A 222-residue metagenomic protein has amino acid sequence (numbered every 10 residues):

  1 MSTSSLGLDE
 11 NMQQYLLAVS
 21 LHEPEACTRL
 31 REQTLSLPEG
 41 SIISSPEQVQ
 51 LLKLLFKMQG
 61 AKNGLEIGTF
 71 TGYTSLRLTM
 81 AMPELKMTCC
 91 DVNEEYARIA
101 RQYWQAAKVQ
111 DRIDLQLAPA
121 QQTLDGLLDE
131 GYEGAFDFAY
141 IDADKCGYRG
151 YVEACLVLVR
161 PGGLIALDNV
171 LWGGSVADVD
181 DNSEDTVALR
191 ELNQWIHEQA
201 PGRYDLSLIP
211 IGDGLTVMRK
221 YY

Functional and structural regions predicted by a protein language model:
M1-Y140, K145-A166, V170-Y222: A short alpha-helical cap/connector motif
